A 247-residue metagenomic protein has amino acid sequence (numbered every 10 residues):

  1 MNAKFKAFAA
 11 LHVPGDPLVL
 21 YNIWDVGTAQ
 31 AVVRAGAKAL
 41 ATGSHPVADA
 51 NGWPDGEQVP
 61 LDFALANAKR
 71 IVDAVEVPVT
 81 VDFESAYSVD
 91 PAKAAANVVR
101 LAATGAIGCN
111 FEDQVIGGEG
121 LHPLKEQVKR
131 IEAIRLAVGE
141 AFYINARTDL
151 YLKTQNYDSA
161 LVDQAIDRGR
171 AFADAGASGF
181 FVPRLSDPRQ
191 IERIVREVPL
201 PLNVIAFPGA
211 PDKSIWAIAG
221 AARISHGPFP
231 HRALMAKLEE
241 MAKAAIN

Functional and structural regions predicted by a protein language model:
N2-V81, Y87-P228, R232-E240, A244-A245: Alpha/beta enzyme core
